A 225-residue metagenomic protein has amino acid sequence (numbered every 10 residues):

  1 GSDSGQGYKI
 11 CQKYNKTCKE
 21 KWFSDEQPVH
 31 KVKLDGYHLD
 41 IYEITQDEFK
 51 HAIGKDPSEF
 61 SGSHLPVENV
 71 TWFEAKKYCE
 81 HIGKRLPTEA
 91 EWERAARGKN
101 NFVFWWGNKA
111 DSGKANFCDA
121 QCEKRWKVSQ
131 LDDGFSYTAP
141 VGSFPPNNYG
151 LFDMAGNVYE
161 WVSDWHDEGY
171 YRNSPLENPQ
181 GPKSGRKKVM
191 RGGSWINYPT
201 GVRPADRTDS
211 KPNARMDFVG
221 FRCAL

Functional and structural regions predicted by a protein language model:
G1-K55, K99-N100, V189, F218-L225: Short, compositionally biased
D3-K19, S58-T208, P212-D217: Functional-site microenvironments in short loops/helix caps that host divalent-cation chemistry
